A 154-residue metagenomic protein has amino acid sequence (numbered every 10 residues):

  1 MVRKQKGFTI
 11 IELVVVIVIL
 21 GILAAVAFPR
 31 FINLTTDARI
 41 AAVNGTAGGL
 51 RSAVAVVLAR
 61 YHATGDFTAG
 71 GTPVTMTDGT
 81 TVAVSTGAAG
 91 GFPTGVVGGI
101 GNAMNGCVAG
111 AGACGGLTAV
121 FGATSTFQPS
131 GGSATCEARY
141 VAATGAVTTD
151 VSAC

Functional and structural regions predicted by a protein language model:
M1-T35: N-terminal single-pass transmembrane signal-anchor helix
K6, D37, G48, G79-T81 (+1 more regions): Short capping/connector residues at structural and topological boundaries
V18-G21, I40-A41, R51, P129-G131: Alpha-helical interaction segments
T36-G65: Membrane-proximal N-terminal amphipathic helix
A59-C154: Periplasmic/extracellular, small/polar-rich flexible segments of pilin-like filament-forming proteins
